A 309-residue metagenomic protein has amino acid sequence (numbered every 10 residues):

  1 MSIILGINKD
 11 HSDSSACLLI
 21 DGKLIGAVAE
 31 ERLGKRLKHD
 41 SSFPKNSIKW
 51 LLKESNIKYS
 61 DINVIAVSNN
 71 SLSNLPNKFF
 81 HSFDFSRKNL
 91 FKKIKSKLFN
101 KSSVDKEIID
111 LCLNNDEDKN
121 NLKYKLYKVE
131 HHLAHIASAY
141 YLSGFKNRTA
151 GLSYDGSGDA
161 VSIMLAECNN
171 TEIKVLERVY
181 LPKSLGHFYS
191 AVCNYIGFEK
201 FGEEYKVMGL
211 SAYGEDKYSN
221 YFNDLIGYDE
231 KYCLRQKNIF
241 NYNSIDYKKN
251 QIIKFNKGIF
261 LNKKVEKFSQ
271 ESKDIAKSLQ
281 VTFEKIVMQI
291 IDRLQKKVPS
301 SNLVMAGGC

Functional and structural regions predicted by a protein language model:
M1-C309: Short acidic/glycine-rich loops and adjacent helix/strand connectors that line catalytic pockets where negatively
